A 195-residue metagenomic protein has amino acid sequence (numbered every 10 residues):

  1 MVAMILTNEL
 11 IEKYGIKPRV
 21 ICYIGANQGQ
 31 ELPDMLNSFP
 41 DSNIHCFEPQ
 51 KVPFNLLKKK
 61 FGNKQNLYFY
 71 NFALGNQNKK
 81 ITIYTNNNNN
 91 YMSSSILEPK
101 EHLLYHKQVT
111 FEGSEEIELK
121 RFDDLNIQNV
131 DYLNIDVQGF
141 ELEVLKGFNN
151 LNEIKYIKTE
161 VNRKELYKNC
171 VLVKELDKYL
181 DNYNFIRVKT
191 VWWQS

Functional and structural regions predicted by a protein language model:
M1-S195: Phosphate/nucleotide-binding beta-alpha loop and adjacent structural elements of enzyme active sites
